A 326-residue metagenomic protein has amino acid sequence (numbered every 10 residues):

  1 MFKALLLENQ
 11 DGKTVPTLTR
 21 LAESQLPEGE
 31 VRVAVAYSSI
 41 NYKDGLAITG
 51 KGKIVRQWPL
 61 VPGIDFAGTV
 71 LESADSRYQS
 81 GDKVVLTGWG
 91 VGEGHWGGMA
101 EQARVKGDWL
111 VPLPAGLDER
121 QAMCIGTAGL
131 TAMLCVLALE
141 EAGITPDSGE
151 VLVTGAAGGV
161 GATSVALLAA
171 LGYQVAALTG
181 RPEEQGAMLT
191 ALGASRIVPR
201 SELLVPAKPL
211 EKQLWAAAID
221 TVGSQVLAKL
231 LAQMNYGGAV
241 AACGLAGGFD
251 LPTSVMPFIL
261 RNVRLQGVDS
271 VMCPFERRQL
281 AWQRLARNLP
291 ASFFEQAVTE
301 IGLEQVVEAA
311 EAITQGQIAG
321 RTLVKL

Functional and structural regions predicted by a protein language model:
S24-I40, K51-V91: Glycine-rich beta-strand-centered segment in the early N-terminal region that forms part of a ligand/cofactor-binding
D65, D82-K83, Q102, E150 (+2 more regions): Residue-level marker of beta-strand positions
T87-L152: NAD(P)H dinucleotide-binding glycine-rich loop of Rossmann-like/cofactor-binding domains, especially the beta1-alpha1
M99, G180-M188, F249-V255: Short, glycine/polar-rich helix-capping loops at beta-to-alpha or helix-loop-helix junctions that flank or form
G129-L130, G155-A162, G223: Glycine-rich NAD(P) Rossmann-fold beta1-alpha1 loop
A169-Q225, Q283: Adenosine-nucleotide cofactor-binding segment
Q225-A291: Glycine-rich phosphate-binding loop and adjacent beta-alpha segment of Rossmann(oid) nucleotide-cofactor-binding
Q279-L326: C-terminal hydrophobic helical "lid"/dimerization subdomain of Rossmann-like NAD(P)H-dependent oxidoreductases
